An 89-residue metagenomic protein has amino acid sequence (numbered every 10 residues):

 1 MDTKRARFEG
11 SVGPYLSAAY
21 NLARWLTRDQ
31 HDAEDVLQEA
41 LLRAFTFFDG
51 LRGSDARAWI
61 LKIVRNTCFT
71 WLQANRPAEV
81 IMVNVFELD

Functional and structural regions predicted by a protein language model:
M1-N21, H31-E34, F45: A short, charge-rich alpha-helical start-of-domain segment used by transcription regulators
E9, Q30, A74-A78: Conserved H-loop
A19, A44, F48, C68-L72: Hydrophobic recognition helices of helix-based DNA-binding modules
R24, D49-G53: Short, flexible helix-adjacent loops and helix caps
D35-L42, T46, S54-N66: Structural recognition of an alpha-helix C-terminal capping motif at a helix-to-coil junction
K62-V83: Arg/Lys-rich amphipathic alpha helix in sigma70-family domain 2
F86-D89: Short, intrinsically disordered, charge-balanced linker/junction segments flanking boundaries in proteins
